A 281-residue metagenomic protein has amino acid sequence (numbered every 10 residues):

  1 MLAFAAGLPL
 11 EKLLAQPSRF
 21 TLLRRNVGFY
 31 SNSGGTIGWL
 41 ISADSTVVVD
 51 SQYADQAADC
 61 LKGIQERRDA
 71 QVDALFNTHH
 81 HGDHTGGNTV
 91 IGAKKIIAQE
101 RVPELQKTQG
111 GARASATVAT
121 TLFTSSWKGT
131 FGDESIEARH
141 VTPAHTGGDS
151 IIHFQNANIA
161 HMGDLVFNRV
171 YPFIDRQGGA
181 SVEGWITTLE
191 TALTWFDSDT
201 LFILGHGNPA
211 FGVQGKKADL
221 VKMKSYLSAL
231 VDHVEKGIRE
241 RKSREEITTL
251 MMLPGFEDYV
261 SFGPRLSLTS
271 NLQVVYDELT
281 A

Functional and structural regions predicted by a protein language model:
M1-A15: N-terminal export signals
T21-G63, S150-F154, N158-G163: Conserved beta-strand hairpin/beta-sheet module of binuclear metal-dependent hydrolase folds, prominently
L22, R101-T142, T146-G148, Q155-N156 (+2 more regions): Metallo-beta-lactamase
V49-S51, D73-H81, I97-Q99, A160-G163 (+2 more regions): Active-site neighborhood of phospho(di)ester-bond hydrolases with catalytic His/Asp-centered motifs
Q65-T130: Active-site HxH/HxHxD metal-binding segment of metal-dependent hydrolases
S135-F196, A218: Active-site-proximal loop/helix segments of hydrolase catalytic cores
I186-K242: Divalent-metal (often Zn2+) His-rich catalytic cores of metallo-beta-lactamase-fold enzymes
E240-A281: C-terminal regulatory/interaction regions
